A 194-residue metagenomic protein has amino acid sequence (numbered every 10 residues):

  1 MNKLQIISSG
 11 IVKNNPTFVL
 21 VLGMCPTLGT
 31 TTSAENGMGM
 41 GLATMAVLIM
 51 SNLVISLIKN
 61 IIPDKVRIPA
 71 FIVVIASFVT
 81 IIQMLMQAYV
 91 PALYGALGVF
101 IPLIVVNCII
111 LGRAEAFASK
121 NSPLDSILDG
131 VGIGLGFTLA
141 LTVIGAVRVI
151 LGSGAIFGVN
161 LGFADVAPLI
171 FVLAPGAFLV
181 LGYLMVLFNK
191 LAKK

Functional and structural regions predicted by a protein language model:
N2, I7-T17: N-terminal membrane topogenic signal
Q5, D125-K194: C-terminal transmembrane helix-loop-helix hairpin of multi-pass membrane proteins
L22-L28, T44-I49, A76-Q83, V105-L111 (+2 more regions): Hydrophobic core segments of alpha-helical transmembrane domains in multi-pass membrane transport and ion-translocation
A34-M50, A70, Y94-V105, P175: Structural signature of hydrophobic alpha-helical transmembrane segments
L48-I49, L53-L85: A glycine-rich, hydrophobic loop/mini-helix early in the fold
S51-D64, L111-N121, L187-L191: C-terminal ends of transmembrane helices
I62-I75, A96-P102, S126-D129: Cytoplasmic-side transmembrane-helix entry/capping segments in multi-pass membrane proteins
I81-A96: Transmembrane alpha-helix boundary signature
